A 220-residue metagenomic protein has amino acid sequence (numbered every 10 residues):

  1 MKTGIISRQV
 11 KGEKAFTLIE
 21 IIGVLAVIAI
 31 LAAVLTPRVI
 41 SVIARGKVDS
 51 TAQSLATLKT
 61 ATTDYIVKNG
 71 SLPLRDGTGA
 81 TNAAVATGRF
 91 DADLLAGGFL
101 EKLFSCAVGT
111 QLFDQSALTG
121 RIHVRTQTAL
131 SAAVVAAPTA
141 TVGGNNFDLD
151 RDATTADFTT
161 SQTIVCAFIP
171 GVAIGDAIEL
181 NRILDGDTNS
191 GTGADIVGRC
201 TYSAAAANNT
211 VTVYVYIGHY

Functional and structural regions predicted by a protein language model:
M1-F16: N-terminal leader/signal peptides at the extreme start of proteins
K14, E20-G23: Internal alpha-helical transmembrane segments of multi-pass membrane proteins, especially GPCRs
I22-R38: Alpha-helical hydrophobic helix detector
A33, A44-F90: Conserved hydrophobic/amphipathic alpha-helical signal-anchor segments
A61-K68, D93-C106, I183-S190: Structured segments of extracytoplasmic/periplasmic soluble domains in secreted or envelope-associated proteins
L72-F158, Q162, P170-I174: Extracellular/periplasmic head regions of type IV pilus-like filament subunits
T139-Y220: Short, surface-exposed interaction loops/tails
